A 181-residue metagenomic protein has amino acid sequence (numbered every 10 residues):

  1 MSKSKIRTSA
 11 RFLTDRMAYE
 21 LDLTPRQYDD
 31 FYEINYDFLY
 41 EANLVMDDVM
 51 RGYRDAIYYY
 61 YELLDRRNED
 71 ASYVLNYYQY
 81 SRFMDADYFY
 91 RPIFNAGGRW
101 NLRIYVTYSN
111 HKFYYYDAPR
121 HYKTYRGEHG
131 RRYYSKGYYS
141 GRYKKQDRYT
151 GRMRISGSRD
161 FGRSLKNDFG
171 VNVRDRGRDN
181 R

Functional and structural regions predicted by a protein language model:
K3-Y19, P25-V173: Low-complexity segments
D175-R181: Intrinsically disordered, compositionally biased tail regions
